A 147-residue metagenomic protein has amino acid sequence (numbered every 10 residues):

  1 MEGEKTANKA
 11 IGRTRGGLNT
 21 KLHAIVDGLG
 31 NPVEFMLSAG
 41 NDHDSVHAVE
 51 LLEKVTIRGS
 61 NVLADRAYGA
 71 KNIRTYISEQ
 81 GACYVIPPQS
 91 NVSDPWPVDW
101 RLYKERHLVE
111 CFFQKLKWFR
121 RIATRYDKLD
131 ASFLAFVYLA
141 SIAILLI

Functional and structural regions predicted by a protein language model:
M1-S90, A140-S141: Polybasic low-complexity intrinsically disordered regions
V55-T56, D99-R101: Short hydrophobic "helix-edge" motifs at membrane interfaces and signal-peptide entry regions
T75-Y76, Q80-G81, N91, W100-I147: Basic, amphipathic alpha-helical segments enriched in Lys/Arg and hydrophobic/aromatic residues
D94-P95: Short, conserved micro-motifs composed of acidic
